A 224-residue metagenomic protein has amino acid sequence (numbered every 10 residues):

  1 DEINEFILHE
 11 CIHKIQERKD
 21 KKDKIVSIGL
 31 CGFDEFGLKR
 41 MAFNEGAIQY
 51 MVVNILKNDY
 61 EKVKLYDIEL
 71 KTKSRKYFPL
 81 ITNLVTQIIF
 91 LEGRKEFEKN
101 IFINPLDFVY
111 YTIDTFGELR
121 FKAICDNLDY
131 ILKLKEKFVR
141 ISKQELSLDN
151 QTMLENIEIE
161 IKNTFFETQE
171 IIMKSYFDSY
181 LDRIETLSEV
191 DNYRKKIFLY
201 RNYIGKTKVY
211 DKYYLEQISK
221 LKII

Functional and structural regions predicted by a protein language model:
D1-L8, F36: Short pre-active-site segment immediately N-terminal to the catalytic Zn-binding motif
C11-L30, A47, M51-I55: Catalytic Zn2+-binding segment of zinc metalloproteases
L30-L80: Post-HExxH zinc-binding segment in Zn-dependent metallohydrolases
I48, K222-I224: Non-Sec secretion/translocation targeting segments of pathogen effectors
E69-K222: Pan-zinc metallopeptidase signature
